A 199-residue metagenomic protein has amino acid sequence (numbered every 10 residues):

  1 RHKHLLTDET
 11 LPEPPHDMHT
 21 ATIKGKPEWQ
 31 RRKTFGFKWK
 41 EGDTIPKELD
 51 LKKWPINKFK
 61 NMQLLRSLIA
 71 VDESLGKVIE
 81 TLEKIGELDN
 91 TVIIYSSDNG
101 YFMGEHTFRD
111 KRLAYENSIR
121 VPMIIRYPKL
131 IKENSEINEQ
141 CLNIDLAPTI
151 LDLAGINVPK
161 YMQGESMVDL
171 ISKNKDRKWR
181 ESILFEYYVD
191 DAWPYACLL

Functional and structural regions predicted by a protein language model:
R1-C141, L153-Y161: Active-site-proximal cap/lid insertion segments
N99-E105, I144-A147, D152-L199: C-terminal cap/loop subdomain of S1 sulfatases and analogous C-terminal strand-loop tails that border
